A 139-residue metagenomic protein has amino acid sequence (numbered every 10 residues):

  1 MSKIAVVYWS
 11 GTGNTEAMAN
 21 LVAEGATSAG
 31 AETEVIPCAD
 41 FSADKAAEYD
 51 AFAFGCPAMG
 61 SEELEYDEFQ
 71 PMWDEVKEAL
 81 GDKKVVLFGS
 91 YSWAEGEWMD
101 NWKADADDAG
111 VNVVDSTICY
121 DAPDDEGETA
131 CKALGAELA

Functional and structural regions predicted by a protein language model:
K3-I4, N14-A17, L21-C38, A47-A139: FMN-binding flavodoxin-like domain, especially the glycine-rich phosphate-binding loop
Y8-T12: Aromatic-flanked redox-active Cys/Sec active sites in thiol-based oxidoreductases, especially the WC-centered
S42: N-terminal helical hairpins
